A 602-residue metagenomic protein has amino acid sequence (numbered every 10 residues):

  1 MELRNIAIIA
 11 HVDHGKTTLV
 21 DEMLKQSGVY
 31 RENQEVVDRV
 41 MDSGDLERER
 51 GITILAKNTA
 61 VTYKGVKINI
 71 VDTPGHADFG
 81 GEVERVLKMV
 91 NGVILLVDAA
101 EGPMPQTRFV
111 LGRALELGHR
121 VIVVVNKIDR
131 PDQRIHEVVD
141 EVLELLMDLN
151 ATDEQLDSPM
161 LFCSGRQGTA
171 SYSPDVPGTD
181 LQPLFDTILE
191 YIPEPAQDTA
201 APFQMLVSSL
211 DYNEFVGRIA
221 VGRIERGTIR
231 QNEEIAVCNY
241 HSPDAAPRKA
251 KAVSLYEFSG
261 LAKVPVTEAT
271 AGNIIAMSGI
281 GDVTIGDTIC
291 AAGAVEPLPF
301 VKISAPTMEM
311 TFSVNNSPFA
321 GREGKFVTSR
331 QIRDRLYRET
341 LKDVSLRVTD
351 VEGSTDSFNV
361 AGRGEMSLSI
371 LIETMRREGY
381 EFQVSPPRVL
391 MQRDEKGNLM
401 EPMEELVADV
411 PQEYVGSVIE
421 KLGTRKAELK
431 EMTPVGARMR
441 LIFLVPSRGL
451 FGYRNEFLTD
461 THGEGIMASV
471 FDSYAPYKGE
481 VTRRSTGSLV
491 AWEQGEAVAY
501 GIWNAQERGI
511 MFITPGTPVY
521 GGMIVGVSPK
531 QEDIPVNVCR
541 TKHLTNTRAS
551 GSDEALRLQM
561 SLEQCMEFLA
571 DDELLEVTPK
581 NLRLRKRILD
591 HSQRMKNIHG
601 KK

Functional and structural regions predicted by a protein language model:
M1-K602: Structural and coupling elements of P-loop NTPases
